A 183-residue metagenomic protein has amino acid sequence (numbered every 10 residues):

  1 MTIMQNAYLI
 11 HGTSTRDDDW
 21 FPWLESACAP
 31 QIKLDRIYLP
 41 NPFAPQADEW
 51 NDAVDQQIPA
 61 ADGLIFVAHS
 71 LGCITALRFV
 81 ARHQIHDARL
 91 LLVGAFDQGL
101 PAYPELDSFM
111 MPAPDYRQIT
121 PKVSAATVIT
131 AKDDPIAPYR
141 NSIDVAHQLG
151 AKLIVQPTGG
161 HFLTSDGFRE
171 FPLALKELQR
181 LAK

Functional and structural regions predicted by a protein language model:
T2-D62: Active-site catalytic motif of lipid deacylating hydrolases and related acyltransferases
D18, P135-N141: Conserved alpha/beta-hydrolase "acid-adjacent" motif
K33-D35, H147-L163: Catalytic histidine neighborhood in serine/cysteine hydrolases with alpha/beta-hydrolase-type architecture
F43-N51, A95-I119: Flexible "cap/lid" loop of the alpha/beta hydrolase fold
P45-Q46, G159-E170: Catalytic histidine-centered segment of alpha/beta-hydrolase-like enzymes
V67-L77: Gly/Ala-rich beta-loop-alpha elbow adjacent to hydrolase catalytic centers
I85-Q98: A conserved short beta-strand
K122, T127-T130, D134: Short beta-strand/loop motif that positions the catalytic acidic residue of the alpha/beta-hydrolase fold
